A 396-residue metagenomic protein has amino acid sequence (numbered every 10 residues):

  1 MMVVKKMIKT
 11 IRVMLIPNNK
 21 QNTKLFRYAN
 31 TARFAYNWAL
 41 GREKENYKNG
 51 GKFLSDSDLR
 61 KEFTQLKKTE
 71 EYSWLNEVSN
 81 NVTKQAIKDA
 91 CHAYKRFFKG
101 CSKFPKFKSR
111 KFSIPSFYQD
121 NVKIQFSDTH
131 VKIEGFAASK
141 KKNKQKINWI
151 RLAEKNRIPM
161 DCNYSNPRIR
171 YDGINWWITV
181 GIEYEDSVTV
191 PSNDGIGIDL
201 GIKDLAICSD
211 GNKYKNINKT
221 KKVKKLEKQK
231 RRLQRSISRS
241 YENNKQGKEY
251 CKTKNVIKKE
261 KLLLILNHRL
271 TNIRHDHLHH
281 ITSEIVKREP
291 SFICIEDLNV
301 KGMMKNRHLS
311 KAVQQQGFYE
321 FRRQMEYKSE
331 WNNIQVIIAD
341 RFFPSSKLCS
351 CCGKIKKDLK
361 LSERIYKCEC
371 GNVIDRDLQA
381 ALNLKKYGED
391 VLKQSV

Functional and structural regions predicted by a protein language model:
M1-V396: Nucleic-acid substrate recognition interfaces
